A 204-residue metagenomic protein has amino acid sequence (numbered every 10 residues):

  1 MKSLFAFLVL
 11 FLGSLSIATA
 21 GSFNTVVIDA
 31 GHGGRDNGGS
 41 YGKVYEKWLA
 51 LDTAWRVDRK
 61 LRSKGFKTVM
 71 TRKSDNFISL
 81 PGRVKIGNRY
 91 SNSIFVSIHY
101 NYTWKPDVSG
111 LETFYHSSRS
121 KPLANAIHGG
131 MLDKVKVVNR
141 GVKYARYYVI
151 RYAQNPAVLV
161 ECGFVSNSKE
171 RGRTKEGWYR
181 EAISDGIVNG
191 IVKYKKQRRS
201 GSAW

Functional and structural regions predicted by a protein language model:
M1-L4: Positively charged n-region of N-terminal signal peptides that target proteins for export
A6-S14: Bacterial N-terminal signal peptides
L10, F77, N139-Y144: Short gly/ser/thr-rich secondary-structure transition/capping motifs
S16-A20: Sec/Tat signal peptide C-region and signal peptidase I cleavage site
G21-A126, D133, W204: Catalytic-core regions of hydrolytic enzymes
V27, G38, Y90, I94-W104 (+1 more regions): Active-site-adjacent mobile loop/cap segments within catalytic or ligand-binding domains
K67-V69, V138-G141: Conserved beta-strand segments of alpha/beta enzyme cores
G129-R140: Proline/glycine-rich low-complexity loops and linkers
